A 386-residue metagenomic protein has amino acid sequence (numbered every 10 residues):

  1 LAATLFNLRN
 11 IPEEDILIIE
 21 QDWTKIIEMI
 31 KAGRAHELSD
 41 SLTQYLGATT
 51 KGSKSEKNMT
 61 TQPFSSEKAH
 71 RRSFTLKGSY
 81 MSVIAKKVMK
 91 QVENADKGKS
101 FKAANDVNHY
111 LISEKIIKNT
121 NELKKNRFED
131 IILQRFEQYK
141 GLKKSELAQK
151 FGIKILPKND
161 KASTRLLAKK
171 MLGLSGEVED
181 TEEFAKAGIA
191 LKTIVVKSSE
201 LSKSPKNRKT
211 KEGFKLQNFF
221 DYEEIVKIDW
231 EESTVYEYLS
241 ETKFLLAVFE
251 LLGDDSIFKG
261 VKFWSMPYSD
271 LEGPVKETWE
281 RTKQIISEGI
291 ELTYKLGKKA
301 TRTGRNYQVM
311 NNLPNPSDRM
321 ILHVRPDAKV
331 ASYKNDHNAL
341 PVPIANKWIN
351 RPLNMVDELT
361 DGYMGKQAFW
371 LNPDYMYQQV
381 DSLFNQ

Functional and structural regions predicted by a protein language model:
L1-Q386: Nucleic-acid endonuclease domains
